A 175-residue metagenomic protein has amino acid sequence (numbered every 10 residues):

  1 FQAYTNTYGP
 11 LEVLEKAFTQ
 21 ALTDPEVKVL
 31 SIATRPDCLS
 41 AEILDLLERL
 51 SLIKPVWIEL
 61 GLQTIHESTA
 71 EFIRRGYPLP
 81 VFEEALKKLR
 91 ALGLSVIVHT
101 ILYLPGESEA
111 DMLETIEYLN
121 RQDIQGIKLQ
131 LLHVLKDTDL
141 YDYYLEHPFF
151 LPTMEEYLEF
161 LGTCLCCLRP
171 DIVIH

Functional and structural regions predicted by a protein language model:
Q2-L11, E26-L39, P55-V81, K128-Q130: Core AdoMet radical
L11-T19, S40-L50, I73, M112: Distinct, well-ordered alpha-helical segments
V13-F18, T153-L161: Well-ordered, non-membrane alpha-helical segments in soluble/globular domains
F18-P25, D45-P55, K87-A91: Acidic (Asp/Glu)-rich catalytic clusters
G61-I65, H133-Y144: Active-site-proximal loop/short-helix segments that contain or immediately flank catalytic acid/base residue(s)
S68-R75, I101-L104, P148: Surface-exposed cleft-lining segments at the edges of enzyme active sites
I73, Y144-E155: Gly/Pro-rich active-site loop or hairpin
P80-D139, E155-H175: Conserved C-terminal portion of the radical SAM core fold that forms the substrate/S-adenosylmethionine-binding
